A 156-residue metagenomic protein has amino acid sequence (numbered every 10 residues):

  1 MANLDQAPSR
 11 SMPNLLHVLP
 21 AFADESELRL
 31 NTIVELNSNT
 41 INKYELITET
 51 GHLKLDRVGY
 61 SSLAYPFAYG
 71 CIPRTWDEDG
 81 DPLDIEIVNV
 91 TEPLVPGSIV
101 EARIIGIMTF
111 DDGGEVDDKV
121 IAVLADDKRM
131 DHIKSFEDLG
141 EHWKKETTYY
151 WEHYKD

Functional and structural regions predicted by a protein language model:
A2-D156: Hydrophobic N-terminal alpha-helices or hydrophobic patches in metabolic proteins across all domains of life
